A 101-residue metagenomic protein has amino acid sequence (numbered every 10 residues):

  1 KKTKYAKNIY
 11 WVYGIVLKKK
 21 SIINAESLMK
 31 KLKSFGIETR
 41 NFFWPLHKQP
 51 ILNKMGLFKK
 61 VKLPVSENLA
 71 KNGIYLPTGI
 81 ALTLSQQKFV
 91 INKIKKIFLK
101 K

Functional and structural regions predicted by a protein language model:
K1-K101: PLP-dependent aminotransferase class I/II
